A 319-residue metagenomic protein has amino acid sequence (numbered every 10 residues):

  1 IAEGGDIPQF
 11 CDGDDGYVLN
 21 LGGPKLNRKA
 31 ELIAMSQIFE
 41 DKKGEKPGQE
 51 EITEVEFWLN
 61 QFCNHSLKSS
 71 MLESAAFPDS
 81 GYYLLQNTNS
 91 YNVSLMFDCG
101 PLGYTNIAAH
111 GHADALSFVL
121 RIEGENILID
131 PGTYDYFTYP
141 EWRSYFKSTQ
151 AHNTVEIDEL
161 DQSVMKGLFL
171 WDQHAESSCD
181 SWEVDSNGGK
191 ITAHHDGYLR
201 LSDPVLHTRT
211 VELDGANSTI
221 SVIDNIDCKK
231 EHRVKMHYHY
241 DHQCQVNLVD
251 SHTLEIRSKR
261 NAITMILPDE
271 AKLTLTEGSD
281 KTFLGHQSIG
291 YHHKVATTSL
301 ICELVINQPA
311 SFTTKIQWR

Functional and structural regions predicted by a protein language model:
I1-L128, W182-D185: Carbohydrate-active enzyme catalytic cores, enriched for enzymes that act on polyanionic acidic polysaccharides
C11-W58, T133-Y134, T138-R319: CBM-like, beta-strand-rich accessory domains located in the C-terminal region of large, secreted polysaccharide-active
